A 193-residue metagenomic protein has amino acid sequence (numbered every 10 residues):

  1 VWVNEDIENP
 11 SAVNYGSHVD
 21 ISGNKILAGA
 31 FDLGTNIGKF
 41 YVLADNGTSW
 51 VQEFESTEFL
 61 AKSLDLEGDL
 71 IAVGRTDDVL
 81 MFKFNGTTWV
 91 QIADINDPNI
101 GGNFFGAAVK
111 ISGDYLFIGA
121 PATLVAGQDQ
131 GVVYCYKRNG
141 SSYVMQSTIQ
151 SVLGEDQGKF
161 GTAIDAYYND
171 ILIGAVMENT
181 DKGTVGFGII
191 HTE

Functional and structural regions predicted by a protein language model:
V1-E193: Conserved beta-strand/short-helix segments that make up beta-rich extracellular adhesion/recognition modules
